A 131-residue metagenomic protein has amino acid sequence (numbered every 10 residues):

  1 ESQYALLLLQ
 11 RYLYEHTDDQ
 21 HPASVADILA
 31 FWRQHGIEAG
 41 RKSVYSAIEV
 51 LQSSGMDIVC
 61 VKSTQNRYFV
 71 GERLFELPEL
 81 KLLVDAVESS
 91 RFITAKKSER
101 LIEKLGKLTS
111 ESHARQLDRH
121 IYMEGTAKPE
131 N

Functional and structural regions predicted by a protein language model:
E1-D85: Short, basic/aromatic recognition patches that contact phosphate-bearing ligands
L74-N131: Bulky hydrophobic/aromatic content
